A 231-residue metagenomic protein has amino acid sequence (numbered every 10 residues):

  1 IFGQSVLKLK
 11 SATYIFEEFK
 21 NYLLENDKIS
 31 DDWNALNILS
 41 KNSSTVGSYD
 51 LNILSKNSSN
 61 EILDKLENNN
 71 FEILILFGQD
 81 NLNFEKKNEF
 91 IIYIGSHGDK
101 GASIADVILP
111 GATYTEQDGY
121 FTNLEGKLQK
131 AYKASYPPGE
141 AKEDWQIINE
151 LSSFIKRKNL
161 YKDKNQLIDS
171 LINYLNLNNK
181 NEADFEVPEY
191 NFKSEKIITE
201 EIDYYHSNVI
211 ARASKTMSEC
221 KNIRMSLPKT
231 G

Functional and structural regions predicted by a protein language model:
I1-E182, T230-G231: Non-catalytic alpha/beta scaffold blocks inside enzyme catalytic domains
I168-G231: Long, low-complexity segments enriched in small/aliphatic residues
